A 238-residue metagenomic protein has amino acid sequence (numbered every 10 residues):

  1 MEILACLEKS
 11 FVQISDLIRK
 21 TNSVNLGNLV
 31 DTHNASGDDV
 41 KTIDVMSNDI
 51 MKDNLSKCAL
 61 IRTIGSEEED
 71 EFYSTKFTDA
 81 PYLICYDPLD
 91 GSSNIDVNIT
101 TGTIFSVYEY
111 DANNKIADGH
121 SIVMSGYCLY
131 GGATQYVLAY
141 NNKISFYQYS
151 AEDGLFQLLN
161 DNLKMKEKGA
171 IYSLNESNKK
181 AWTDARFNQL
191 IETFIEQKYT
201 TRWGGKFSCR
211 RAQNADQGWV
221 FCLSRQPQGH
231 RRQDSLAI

Functional and structural regions predicted by a protein language model:
L4-L7, F11-I14, I18, H33 (+4 more regions): An extended, acidic
D16-N28: N-terminal glycine-rich anion-binding loops that anchor highly charged ligand groups
G27-I84: N-terminal assembly/interaction segments in proteins that build large macromolecular machines
N34-D39, A59, G102-V107, D111 (+1 more regions): Short, basic, glycine/proline-bearing loop/turn elements
S47, I99-T100, F207: Catalytic-loop motifs flanking and including active-site residues across diverse enzymes
M51, L55, T103-V107, R211: Buried hydrophobic packing segments
A80-K143: DPxDG-like acidic metal-binding loop motif
